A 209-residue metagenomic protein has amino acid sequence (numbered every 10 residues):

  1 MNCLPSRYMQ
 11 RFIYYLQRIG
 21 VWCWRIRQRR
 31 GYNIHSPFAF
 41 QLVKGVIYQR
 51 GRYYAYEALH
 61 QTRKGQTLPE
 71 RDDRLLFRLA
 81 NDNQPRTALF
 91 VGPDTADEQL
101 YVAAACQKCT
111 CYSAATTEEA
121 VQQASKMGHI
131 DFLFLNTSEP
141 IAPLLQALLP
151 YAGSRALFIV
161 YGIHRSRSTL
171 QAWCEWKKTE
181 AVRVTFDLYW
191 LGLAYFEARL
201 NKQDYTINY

Functional and structural regions predicted by a protein language model:
M1-S154, H164-Y209: A short alpha-helical cap/connector motif
